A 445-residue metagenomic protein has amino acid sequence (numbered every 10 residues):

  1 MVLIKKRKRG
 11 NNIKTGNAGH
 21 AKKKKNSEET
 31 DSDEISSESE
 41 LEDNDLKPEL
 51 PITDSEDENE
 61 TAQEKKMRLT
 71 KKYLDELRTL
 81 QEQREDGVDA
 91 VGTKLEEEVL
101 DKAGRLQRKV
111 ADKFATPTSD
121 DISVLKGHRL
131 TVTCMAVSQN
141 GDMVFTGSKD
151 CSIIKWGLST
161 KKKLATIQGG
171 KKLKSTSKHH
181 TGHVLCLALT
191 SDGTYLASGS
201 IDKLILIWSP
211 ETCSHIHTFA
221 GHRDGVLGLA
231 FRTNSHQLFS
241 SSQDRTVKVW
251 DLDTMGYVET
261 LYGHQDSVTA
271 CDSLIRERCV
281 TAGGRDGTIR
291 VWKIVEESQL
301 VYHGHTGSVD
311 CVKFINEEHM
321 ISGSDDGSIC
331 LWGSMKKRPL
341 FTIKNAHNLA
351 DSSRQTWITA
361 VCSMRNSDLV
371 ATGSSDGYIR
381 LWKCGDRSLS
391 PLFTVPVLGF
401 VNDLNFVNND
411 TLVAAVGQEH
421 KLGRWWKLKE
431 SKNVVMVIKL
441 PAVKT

Functional and structural regions predicted by a protein language model:
M1-L130, V416, R424-S431, K439 (+1 more regions): Intrinsically disordered terminal extensions that flank WD40 beta-propeller domains in eukaryotic WD-repeat scaffold
D120-S123, K162-A165, S214-H217, G256-E259 (+3 more regions): A structural motif specific to WD40 beta-propellers
L125-V132, G169-V184, A220-V226, Y262-V268 (+4 more regions): WD40/WD-repeat beta-propeller blade N-cap
A136-G141, L187-G193, G199, L229-H236 (+6 more regions): Loop/turn segments within WD40 beta-propeller blades
D142-F145, G193-A197, L206, H215-H217 (+9 more regions): Structural hallmark of WD40 beta-propellers
G147-D150, G199-D202, S241-D244, A282-D286 (+3 more regions): Conserved strand-to-loop turn within each blade of WD40 beta-propeller repeats
I153-G157, I205-S209, L229, V247-D251 (+5 more regions): WD40-repeat beta-propellers
G385-T445: C-terminal interaction modules of eukaryotic adaptor/scaffold proteins
